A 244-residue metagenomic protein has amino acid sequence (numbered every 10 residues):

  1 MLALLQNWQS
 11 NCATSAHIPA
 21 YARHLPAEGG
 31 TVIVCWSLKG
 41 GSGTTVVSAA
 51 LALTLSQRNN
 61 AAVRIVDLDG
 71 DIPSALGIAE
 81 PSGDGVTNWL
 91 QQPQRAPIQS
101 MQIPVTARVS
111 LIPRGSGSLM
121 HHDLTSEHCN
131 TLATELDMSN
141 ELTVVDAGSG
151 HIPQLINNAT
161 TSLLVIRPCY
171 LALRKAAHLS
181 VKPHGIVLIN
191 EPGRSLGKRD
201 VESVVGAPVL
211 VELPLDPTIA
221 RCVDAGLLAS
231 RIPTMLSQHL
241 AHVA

Functional and structural regions predicted by a protein language model:
M1-I33, A79-I98, E127, R174 (+6 more regions): Acidic-aromatic/histidine active-site loop/patch
A20-V63, L68: Walker A (P-loop) phosphate-binding motif
T31-C35, V63, I112, E141-V145 (+1 more regions): Generic beta-sheet signal
G41-T44, A75, L119-D123, C222: A generic structural signal for short coil/turn motifs at secondary-structure boundaries
R58-L111: Phosphate-binding loop that captures ATP/GTP phosphates
A96-V105, L111-I152: Cytosolic-facing regulatory segments adjacent to core modules
S116-G117, L215-I219, L227-L228: A short, acidic, flexible beta-alpha connecting loop/helix-capping segment that sits on the rim of active
T131, E135-C222: Conserved catalytic-core segment of NTP-binding enzymes
